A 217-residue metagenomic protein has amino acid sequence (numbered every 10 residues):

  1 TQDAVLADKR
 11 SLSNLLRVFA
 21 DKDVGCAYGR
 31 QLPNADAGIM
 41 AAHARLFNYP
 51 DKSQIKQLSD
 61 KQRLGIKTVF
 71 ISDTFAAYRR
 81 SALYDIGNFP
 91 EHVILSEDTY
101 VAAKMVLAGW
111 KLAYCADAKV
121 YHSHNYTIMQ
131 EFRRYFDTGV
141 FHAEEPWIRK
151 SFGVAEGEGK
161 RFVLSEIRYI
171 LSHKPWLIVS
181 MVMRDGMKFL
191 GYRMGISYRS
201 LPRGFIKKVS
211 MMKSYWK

Functional and structural regions predicted by a protein language model:
T1-D3, P90: Active-site acidic Asp-centered loop
V5-A42: Conserved donor NDP-sugar-binding/catalytic core segment of glycosyltransferases
G29-R30, L46-V69: Short, flexible, basic/aromatic active-site loop/helix in glycosyltransferases
S72-G87: Conserved nucleotide-sugar donor-binding and metal-coordinating catalytic region shared by glycosyltransferases
A77, L95, Y114: Short aromatic/basic micro-patch
H92, A108-F132, T138-E145: Active-site donor/metal-binding and catalytic loop motifs of nucleotide-sugar-dependent glycosylation enzymes
L95-V101: Acidic donor-binding loop at a coil-to-helix junction in glycosyltransferase catalytic cores that engages
D137, E144, S151-K217: Non-catalytic, C-terminal membrane-associated alpha-helical segments of glycosyltransferases
